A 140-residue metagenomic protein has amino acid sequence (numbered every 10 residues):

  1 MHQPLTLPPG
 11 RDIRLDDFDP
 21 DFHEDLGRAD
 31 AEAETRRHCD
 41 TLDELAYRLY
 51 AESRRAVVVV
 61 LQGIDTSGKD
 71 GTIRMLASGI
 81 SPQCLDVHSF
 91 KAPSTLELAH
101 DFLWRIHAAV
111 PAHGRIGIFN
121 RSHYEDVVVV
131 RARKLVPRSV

Functional and structural regions predicted by a protein language model:
M1-V140: Glycine-rich phosphate-binding loop of ATP-dependent small-molecule kinases
